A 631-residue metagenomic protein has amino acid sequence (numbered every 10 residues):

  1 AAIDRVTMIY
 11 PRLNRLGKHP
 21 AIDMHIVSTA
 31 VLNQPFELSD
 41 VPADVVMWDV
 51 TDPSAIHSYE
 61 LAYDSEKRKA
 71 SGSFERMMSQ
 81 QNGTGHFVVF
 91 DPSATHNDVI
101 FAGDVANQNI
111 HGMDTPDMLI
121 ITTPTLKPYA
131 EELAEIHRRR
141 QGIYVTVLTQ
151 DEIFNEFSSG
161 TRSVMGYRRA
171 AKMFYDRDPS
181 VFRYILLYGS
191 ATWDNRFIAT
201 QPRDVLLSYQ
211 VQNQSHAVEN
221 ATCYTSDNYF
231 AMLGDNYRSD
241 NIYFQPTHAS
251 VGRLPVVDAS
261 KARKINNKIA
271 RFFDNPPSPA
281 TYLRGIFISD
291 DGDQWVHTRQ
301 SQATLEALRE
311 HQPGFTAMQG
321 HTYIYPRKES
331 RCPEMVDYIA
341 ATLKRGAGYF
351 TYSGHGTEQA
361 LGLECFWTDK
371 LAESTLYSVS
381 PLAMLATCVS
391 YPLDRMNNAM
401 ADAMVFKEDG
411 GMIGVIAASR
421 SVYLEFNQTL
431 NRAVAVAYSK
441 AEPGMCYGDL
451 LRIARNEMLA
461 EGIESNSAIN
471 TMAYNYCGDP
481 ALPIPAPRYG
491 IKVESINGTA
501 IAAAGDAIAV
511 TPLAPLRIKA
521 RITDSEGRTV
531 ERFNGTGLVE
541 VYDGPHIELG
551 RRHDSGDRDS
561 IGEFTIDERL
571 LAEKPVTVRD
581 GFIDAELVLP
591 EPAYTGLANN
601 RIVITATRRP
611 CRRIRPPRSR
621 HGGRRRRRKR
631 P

Functional and structural regions predicted by a protein language model:
A1-T565, L570, I583-E586, C611-P616 (+1 more regions): Cysteine-dependent hydrolase recognition
T84-H86, N599-V603: Short, conserved beta-strand segments of beta-strand-rich sandwich/propeller modules, principally
D91, I604-A606: Conserved structural position at the C-terminal beta-strand of extracellular beta-sandwich adhesion modules
D178-S180, S278, E591-R601: Short glycine/proline/serine/threonine-rich loop/turn segments at secondary-structure transition edges
P575-P590: A beta-strand/beta-hairpin structural motif
L597-N599, T607-R615: Terminal connector regions
